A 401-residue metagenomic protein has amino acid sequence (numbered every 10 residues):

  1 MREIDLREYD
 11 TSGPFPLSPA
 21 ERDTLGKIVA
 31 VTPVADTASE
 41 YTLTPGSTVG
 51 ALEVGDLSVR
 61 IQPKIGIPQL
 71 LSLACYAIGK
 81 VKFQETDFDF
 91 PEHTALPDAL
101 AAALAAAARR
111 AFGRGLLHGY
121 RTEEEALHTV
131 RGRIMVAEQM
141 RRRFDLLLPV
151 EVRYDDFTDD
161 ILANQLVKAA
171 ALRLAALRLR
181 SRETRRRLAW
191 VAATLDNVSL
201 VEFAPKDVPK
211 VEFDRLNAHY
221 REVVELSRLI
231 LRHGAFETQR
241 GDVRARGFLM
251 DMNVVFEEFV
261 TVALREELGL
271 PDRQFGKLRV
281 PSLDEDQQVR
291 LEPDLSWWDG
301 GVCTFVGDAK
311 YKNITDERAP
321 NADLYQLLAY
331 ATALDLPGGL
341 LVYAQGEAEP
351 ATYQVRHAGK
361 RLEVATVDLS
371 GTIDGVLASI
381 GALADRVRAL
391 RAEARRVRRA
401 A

Functional and structural regions predicted by a protein language model:
M1-R22, F236, V243-A401: Catalytic core segments in nucleotide and nucleic-acid processing enzymes
M1-R240, R244-R246: Residue(s) in the substrate-gating loop at a strand-loop-helix junction that position the organic substrate next
